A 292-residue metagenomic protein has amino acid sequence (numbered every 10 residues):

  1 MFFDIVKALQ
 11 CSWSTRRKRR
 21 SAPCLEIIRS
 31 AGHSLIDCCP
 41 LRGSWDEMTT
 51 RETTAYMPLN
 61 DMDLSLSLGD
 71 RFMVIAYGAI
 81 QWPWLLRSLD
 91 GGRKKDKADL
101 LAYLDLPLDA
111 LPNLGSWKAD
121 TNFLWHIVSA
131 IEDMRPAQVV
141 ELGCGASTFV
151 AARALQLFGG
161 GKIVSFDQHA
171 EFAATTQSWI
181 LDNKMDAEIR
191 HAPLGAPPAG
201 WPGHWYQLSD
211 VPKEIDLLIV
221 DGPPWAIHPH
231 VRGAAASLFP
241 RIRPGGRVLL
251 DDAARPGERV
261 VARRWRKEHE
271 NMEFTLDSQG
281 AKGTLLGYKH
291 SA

Functional and structural regions predicted by a protein language model:
R17, T49-D105, A110-L111: Membrane-proximal basic amphipathic "stem/tether" segments
L104-D133: Class I SAM-dependent methyltransferase Rossmann-like catalytic core, especially the SAM/SAH-binding loop
P136-G143: Conserved class I S-adenosyl-L-methionine
T148-F158: Conserved SAM-binding loop of SAM-dependent methyltransferases across substrates and taxa, primarily the Class I
K162-D167: Conserved SAM-binding motif I beta-strand of class I
Q177-P212: S-adenosyl-L-methionine
K213-D221: Short SAM/SAH-binding signature in class I
P224-A292: C-terminal substrate-binding/active-site "lid" region of AdoMet-derived donor-dependent transferases
